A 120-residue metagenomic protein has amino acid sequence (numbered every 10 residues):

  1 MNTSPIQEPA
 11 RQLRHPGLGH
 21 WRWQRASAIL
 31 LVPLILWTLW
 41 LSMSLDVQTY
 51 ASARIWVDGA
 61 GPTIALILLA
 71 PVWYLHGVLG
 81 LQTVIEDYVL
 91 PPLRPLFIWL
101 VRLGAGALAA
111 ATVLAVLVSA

Functional and structural regions predicted by a protein language model:
M1-A120: Membrane-embedded alpha-helical bundles that constitute the cytochrome b-like, heme-associated redox core of multi-pass
